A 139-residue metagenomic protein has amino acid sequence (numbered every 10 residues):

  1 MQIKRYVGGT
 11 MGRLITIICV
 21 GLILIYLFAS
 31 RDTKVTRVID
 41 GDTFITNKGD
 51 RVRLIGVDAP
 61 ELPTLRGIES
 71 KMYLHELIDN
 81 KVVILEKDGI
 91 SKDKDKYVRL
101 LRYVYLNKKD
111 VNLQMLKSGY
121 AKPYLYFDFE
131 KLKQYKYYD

Functional and structural regions predicted by a protein language model:
Q2-D139: Small beta-barrel nucleic-acid-binding modules, primarily SNase/OB-fold domains and secondarily Tudor-like barrels
